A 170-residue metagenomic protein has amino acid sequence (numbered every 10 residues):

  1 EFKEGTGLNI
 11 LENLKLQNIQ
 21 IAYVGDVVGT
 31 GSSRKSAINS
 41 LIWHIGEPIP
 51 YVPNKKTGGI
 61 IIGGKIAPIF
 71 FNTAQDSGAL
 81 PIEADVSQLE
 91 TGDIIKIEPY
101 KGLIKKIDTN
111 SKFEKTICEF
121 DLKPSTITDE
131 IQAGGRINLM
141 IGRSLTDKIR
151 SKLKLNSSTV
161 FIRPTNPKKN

Functional and structural regions predicted by a protein language model:
E1-K105, T109-E119, K123-P124: Feature captures the catalytic cores and cofactor-binding loops of soluble hydro-lyases/lyases that act on carboxylate
I94-K96, Y100-K169: Long, charged alpha-helical interface segments
